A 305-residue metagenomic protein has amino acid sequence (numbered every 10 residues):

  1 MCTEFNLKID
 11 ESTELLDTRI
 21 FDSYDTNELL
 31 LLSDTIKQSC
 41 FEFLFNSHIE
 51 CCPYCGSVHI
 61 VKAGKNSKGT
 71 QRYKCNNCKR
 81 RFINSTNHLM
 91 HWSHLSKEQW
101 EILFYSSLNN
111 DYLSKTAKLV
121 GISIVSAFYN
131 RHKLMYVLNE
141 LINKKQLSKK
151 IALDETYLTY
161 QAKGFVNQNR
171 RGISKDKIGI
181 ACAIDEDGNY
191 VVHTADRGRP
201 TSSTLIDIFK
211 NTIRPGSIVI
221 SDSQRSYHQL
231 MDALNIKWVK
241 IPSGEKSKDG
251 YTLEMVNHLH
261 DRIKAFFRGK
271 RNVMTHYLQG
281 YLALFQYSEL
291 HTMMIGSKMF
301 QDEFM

Functional and structural regions predicted by a protein language model:
M1-M305: Residue-level recognition of single "structural anchor" positions that define or cap local secondary structure
